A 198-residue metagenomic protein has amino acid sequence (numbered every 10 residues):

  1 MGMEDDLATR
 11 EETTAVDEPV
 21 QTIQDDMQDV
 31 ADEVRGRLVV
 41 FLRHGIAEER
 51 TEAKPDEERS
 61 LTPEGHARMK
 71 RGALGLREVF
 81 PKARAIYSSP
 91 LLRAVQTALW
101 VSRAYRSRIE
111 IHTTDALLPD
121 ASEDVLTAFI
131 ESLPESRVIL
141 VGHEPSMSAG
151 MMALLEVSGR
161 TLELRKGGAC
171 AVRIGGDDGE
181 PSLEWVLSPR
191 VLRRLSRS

Functional and structural regions predicted by a protein language model:
L7-D25: N-terminal intrinsically disordered, low-complexity tails
V30-L117, A121, G159-G167, S198: Active-site-proximal alpha-helix that buttresses catalytic centers in soluble enzyme cores
V39, E135-G142: Generic beta-sheet signal
L118-P134: Short phosphate-binding loop-to-helix
S158-S182, S188-L192: Domain-level recognition of soluble alpha/beta enzyme cores, biased toward histidine phosphatases/phosphomutases
